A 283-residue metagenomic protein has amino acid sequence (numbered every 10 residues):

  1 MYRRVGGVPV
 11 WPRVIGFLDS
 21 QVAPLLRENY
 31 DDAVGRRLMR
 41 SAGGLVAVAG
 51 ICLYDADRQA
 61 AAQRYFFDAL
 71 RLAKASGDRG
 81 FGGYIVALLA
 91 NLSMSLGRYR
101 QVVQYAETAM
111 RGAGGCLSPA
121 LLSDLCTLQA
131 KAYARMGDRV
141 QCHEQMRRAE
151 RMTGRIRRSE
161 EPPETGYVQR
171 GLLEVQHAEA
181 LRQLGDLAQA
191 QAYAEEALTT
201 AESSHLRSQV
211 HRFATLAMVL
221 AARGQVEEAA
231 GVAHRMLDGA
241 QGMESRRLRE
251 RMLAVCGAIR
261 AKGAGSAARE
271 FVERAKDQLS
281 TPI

Functional and structural regions predicted by a protein language model:
M1-I283: Conserved binding/catalytic microenvironments
